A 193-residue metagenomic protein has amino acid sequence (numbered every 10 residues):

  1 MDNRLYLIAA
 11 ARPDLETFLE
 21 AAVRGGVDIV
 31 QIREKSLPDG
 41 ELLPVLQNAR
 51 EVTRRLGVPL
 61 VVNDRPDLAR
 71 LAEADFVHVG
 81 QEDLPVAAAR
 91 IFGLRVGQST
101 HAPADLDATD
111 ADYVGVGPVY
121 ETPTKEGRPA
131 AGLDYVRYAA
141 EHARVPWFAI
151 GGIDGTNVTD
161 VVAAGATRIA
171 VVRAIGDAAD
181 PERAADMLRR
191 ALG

Functional and structural regions predicted by a protein language model:
M1-H78, D83-V86, R90-D112, R128-A131 (+3 more regions): Conserved N-terminal beta1-alpha1 strand-loop-helix module at the mouth
D112-V119: Non-cysteine beta-strand/loop elements that form the S-adenosyl-L-methionine
P123-T124: Juxtamembrane interface at the ends
